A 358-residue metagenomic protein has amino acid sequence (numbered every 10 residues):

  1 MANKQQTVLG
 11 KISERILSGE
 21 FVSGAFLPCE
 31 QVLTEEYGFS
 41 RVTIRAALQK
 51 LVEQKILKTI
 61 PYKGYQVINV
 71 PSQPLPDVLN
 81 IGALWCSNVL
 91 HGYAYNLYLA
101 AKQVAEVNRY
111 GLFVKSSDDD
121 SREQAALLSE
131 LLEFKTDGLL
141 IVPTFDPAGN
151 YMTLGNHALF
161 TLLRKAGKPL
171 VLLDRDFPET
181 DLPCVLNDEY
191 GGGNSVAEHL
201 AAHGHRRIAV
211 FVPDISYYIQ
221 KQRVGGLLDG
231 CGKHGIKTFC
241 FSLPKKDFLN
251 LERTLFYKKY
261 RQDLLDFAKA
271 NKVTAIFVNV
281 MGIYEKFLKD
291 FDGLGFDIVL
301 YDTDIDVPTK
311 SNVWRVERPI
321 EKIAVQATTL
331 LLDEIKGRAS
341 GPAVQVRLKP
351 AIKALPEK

Functional and structural regions predicted by a protein language model:
M1-F39, S129, E133, Y151: Extreme N-terminal segment that seeds HTH/winged-HTH DNA-binding domains in transcriptional regulators
T7, K11, R261-K358: Flexible loop/turn connectors
G10-E14, V22, Q49, I68-E198 (+2 more regions): Alpha-helical recognition/docking segments in bacterial nutrient-uptake and carbohydrate-utilization systems
A25-T59: N-terminal helix-turn-helix
P28, K63-V70: Minor-groove-contacting beta-hairpin "wing" of winged helix-turn-helix DNA-binding domains
E106-S116, G230-Y257: Short beta-strand elements in bilobed, periplasmic/extracellular small-molecule ligand-binding domains
D181-V210, F256-L265, Y284, R318-K336: Hydrophobic alpha-helical segments within soluble ligand-binding/sensing domains
N194-T238, S340-K358: An alpha-beta-alpha
